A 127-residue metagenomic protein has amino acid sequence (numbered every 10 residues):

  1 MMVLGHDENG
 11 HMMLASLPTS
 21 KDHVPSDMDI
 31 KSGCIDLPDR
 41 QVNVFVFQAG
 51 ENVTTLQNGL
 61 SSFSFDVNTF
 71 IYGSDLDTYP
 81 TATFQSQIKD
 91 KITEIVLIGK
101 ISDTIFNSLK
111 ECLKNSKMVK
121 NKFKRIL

Functional and structural regions predicted by a protein language model:
V3-L127: Conserved functional hotspots at enzyme active or ligand-binding sites that engage polyanionic ligands
